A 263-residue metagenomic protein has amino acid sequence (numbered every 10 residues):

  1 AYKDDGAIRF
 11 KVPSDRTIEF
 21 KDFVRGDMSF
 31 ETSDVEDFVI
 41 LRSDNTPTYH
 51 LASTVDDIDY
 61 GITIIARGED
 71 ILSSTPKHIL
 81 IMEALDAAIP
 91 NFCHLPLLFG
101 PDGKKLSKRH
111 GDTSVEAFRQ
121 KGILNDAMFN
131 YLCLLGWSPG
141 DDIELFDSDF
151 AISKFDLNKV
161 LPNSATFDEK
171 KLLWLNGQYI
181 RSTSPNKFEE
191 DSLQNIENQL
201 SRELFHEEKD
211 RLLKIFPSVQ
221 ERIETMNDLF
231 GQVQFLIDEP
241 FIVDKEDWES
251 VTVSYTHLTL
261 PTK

Functional and structural regions predicted by a protein language model:
A1-L106, S114, P139: Active-site cores that bind ATP or allylic diphosphates and position pyrophosphate for catalysis
K77, A127, T256: Charged catalytic carboxylate motif
D86-N91, L95-I242: Catalytic adenosine-cofactor/nucleotide-binding cores of aminoacyl-tRNA synthetases and other
A165, S254-Y255: Generic alpha-helical segment signature
S218, V251-S254: Post-transcriptional modification and biogenesis factors for structured RNAs of the translation apparatus
V243-W248: Conserved alpha/beta core segments of nucleic-acid transaction machinery
T256-T262: Conserved small/polar residues in nucleotide/adenosyl-binding loops
